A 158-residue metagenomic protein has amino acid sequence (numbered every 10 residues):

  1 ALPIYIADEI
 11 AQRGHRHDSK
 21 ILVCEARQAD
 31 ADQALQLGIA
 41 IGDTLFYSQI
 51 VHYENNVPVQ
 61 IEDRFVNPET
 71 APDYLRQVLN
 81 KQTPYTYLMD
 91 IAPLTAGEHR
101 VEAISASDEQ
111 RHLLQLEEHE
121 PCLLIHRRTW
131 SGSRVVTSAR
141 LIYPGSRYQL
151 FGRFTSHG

Functional and structural regions predicted by a protein language model:
A1-T44, D63, P72-A96, E102 (+1 more regions): HTH-adjacent hinge/linker in prokaryotic transcriptional regulators
S19, S48, P58-R64, L141-Y143: A short glycine-rich, His/Asp/Glu-containing loop-to-beta-strand
Q28, H52-E54, P68, S131 (+1 more regions): Beta-strand elements of well-folded, non-transmembrane domains
I41-N55, C122-T129: A short beta-strand signature
D43-L45, V59, A96, E120-C122 (+1 more regions): A general secondary-structure signal for short beta-strands and their flanking turns/coil in non-transmembrane regions
E102-L114, E118-I142: Extended hydrophobic
G132-G158: C-terminal effector-binding regulatory domain of bacterial HTH transcription factors
